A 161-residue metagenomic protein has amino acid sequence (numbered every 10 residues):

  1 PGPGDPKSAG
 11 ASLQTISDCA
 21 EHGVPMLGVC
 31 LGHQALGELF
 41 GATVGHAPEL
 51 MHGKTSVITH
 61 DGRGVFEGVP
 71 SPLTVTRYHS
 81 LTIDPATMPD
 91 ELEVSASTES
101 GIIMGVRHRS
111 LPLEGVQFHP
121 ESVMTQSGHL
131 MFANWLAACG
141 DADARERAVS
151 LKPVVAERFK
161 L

Functional and structural regions predicted by a protein language model:
P1-G68, P72, F132-A133: Cysteine-nucleophile active-site neighborhood
M26-L27, M88-E93, E99, M104 (+3 more regions): Structured catalytic cores of enzymes that bind and process phosphorylated ligands/cofactors
C30, V57-T59, R77, E93 (+1 more regions): Conserved beta-strand segments that form the floor/walls of ligand-binding pockets within enzyme and binding domains
G62, P85, C139-D143: A general structural signal marking secondary-structure boundaries and capping sites
G64-S110: Catalytic beta-strand/loop cores that center a nucleophilic Ser/Cys/Thr and support acyl-enzyme chemistry
Y78-L81, Q117-M124: Glycine-rich phosphate/pyrophosphate-binding beta-alpha loops
D90, E121-L161: RNA-binding accessory domains that recognize and position tRNA/RNA substrates
